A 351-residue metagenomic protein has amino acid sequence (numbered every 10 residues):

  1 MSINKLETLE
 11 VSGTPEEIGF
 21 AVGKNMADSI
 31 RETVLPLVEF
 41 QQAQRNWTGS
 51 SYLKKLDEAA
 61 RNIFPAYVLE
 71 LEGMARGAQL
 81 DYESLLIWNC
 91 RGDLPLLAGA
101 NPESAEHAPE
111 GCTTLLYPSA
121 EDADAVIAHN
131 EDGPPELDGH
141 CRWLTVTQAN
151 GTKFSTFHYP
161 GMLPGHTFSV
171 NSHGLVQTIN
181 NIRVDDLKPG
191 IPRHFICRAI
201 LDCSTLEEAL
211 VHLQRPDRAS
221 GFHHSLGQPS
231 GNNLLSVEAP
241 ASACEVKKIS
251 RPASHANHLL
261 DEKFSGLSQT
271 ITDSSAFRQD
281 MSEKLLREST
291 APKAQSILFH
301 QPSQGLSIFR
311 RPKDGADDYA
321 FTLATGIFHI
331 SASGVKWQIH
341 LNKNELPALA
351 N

Functional and structural regions predicted by a protein language model:
M1-G111, D202-N351: C-terminus-biased signal that marks the final domain/tail of proteins
S50, A75, P160, G165-T167 (+6 more regions): Homeobox/homeodomain signature
R91-H194, P347: Internal mixed beta-strand/loop scaffold within catalytic domains of large alpha/beta enzymes
D124, R193-C197, L206, L210: Hydrophobic, well-ordered secondary-structure segments
L175, A199-C203: Cysteine-dependent hydrolase recognition
